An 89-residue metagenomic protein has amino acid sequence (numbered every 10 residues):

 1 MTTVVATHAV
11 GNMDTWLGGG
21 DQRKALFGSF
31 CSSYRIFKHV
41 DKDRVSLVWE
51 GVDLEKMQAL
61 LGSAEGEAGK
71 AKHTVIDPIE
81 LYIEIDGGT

Functional and structural regions predicted by a protein language model:
M1-T89: Short S/T/G/P-rich N-terminal loop/turn motif that feeds into the first structured element of a domain
